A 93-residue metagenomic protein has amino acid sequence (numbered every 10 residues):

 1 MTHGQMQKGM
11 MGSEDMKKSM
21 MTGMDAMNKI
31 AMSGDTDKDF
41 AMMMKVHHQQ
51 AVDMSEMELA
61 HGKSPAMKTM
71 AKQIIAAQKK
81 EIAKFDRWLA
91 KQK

Functional and structural regions predicted by a protein language model:
M1-K93: His/Met- and acidic-residue-enriched segments that coordinate or traffic transition-metal cofactors and support
